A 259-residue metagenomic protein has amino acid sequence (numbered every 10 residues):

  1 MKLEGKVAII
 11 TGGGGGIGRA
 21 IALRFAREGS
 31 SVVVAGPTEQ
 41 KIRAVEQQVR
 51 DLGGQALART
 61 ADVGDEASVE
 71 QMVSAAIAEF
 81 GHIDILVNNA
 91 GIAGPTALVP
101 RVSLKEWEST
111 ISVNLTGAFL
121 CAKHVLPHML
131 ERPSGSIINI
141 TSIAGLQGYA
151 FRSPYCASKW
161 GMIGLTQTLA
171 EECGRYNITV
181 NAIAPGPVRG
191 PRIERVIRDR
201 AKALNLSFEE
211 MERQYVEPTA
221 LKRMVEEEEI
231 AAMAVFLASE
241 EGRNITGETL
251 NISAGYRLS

Functional and structural regions predicted by a protein language model:
V7, G14-G15, T38: Conserved glycine-rich cofactor-binding loop
A93-T96, Q147, R223, V235 (+1 more regions): Short C-terminal tail/terminal secondary-structure segment of NAD(P)H-dependent dehydrogenase/reductase domains
A97-V99, S103-I111, I137, Y215: Substrate-binding pocket helix/loop in short-chain dehydrogenase/reductase
A122, S158, T166: Active-site helix of classical SDR
P127, E171-E172, R243: Alpha-helical segment proximal to the catalytic Tyr-Lys
S142: Residue(s) in the substrate-gating loop at a strand-loop-helix junction that position the organic substrate next
G174, T179, I245-G247: Short, small/polar-rich loop/turn modules that mediate ligand/substrate recognition or access, typified
